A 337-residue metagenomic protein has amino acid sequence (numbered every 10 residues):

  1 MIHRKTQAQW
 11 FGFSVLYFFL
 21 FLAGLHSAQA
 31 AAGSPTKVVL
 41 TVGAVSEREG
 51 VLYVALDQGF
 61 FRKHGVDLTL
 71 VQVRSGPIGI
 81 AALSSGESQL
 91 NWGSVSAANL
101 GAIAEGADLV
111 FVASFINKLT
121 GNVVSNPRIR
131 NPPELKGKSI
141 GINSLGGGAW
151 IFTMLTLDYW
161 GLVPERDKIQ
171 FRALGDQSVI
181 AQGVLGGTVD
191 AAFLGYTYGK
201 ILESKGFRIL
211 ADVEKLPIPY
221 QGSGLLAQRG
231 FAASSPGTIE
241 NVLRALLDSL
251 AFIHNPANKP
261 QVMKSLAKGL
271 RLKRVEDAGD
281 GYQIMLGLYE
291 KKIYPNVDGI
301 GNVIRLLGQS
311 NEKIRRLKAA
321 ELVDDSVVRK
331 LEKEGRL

Functional and structural regions predicted by a protein language model:
M1-Q9: N-terminal secretory signal peptides that target proteins for export/translocation
G12-G24: Bacterial N-terminal signal peptides
L25-A30: Sec/Tat signal peptide C-region and signal peptidase I cleavage site
A31-G186, D190-Y196, I209-V213, I218-P219: Short, glycine-/small- and polar/acidic-enriched structural segments that line small-molecule recognition paths
L56-D57, R62, I103, D158 (+4 more regions): Short polybasic/polar patches that bind polyanions
A97, S178-L270: Pocket-lining segment of extracytoplasmic ligand-binding domains
A233-R315: Secondary-structure end/capping motifs
I304-L337: Conserved C-terminal helix/tail region of periplasmic/extracytoplasmic solute-binding proteins
